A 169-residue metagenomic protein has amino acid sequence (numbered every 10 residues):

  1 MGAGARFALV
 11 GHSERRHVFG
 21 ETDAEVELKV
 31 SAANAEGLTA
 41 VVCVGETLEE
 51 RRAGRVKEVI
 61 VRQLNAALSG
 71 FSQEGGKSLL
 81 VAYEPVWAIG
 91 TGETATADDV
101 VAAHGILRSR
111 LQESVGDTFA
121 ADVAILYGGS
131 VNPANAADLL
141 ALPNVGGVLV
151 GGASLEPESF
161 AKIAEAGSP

Functional and structural regions predicted by a protein language model:
M1-P169: Active-site loop-to-helix "anion-binding N-cap" substructures in soluble metabolic enzymes
